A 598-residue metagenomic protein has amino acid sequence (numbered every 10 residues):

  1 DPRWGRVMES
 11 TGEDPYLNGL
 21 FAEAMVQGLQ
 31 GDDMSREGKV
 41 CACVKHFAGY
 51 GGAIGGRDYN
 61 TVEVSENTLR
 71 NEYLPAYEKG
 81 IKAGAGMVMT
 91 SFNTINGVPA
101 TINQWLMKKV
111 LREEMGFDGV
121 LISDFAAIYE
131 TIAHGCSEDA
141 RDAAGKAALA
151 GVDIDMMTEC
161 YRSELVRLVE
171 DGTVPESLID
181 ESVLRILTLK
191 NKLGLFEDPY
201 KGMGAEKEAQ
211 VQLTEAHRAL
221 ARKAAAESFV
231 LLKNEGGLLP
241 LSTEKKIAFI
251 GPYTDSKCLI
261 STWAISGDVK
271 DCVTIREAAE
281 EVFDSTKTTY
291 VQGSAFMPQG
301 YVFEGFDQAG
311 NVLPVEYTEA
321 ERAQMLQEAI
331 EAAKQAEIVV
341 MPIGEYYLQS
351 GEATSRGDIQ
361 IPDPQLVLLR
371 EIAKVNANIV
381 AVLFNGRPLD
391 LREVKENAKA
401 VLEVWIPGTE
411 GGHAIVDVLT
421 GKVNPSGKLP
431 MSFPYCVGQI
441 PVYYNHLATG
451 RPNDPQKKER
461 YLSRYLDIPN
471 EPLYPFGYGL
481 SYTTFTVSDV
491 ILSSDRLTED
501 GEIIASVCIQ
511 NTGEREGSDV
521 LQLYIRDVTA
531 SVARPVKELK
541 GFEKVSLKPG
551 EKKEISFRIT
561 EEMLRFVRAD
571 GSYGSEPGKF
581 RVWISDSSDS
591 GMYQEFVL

Functional and structural regions predicted by a protein language model:
D1-R568, G574-S590, E595-L598: Glycoside hydrolase catalytic-domain context in secreted enzymes
